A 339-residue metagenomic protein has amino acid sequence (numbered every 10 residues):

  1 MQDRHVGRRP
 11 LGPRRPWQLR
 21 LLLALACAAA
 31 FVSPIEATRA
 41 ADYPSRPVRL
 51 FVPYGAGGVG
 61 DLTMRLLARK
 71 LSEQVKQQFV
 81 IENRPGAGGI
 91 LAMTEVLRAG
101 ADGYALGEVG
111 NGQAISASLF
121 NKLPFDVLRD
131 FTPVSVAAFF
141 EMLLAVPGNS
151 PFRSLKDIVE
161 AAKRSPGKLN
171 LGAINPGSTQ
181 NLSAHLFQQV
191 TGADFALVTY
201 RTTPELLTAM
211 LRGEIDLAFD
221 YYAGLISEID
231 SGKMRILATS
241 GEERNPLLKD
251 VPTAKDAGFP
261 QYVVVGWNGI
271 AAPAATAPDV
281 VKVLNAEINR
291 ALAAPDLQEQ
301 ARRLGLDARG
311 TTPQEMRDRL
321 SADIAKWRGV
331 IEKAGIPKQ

Functional and structural regions predicted by a protein language model:
M1-P16: N-terminal secretory signal peptides that target proteins for export/translocation
R20-S33: Bacterial N-terminal signal peptides
R39-R129, K168, Q189-L217, E228 (+3 more regions): N-terminal (or domain-start) structured segment
S45-P47, V190, D256, P278-Q339: An extracytoplasmic/periplasmic, membrane-proximal ligand-sensing/linker region
R98-Y104, S118-E205, A254, W267-Q300: Hinge/capping helix and adjacent helix->loop/strand transition within the periplasmic-binding protein
E108-V109, V136, Y200, F219-D220 (+3 more regions): Short beta-strand and adjacent tight-turn residues that come in two discontinuous sequence segments and form the edges
G112-K122, N181, Q188-V190, L217-V251: A ligand-binding cleft/hinge motif common to bilobed small-molecule-binding domains
